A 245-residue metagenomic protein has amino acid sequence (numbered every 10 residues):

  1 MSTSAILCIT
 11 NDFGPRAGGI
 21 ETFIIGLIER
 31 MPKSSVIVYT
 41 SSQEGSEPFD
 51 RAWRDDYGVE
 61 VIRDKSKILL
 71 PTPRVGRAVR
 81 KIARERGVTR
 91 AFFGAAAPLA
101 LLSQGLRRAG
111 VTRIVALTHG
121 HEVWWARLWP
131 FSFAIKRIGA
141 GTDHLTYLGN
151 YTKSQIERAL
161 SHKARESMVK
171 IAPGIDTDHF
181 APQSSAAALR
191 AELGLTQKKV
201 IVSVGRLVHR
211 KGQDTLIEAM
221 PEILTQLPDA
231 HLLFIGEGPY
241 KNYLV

Functional and structural regions predicted by a protein language model:
M1-S4, Q183-V200: Nucleotide-sugar donor-binding and catalytic loop/hinge architecture of NDP-sugar-dependent glycosyltransferases
L7-I9, L195-K211, I217-M220, L233: Conserved donor-binding/catalytic core segment of Leloir-type glycosyltransferases
T10-A17, I24-P71, E157, E166: N-terminal strand-loop element at the rim of the active site of nucleotide-sugar-dependent glycosyltransferases
D12-P15, V204-V208, I223, G238: Short donor-sugar binding/catalytic loops of nucleotide-sugar-dependent glycosyltransferases, especially enzymes
Y39, A140-S184, L195: Donor nucleotide-sugar binding/catalytic pocket of nucleotide-sugar-dependent glycosyltransferases
P48-W53, S185, E222, Q226-L227 (+1 more regions): Short, structured helix-loop element that forms part of the nucleotide-activated donor/catalytic region
L70, T112-W129, D143-H144: A short, histidine- and acid-enriched strand-loop-helix "catalytic/donor-clamping" loop that lines the nucleotide-sugar
F93-L99: Short His-centered aromatic/hydrophobic patch
